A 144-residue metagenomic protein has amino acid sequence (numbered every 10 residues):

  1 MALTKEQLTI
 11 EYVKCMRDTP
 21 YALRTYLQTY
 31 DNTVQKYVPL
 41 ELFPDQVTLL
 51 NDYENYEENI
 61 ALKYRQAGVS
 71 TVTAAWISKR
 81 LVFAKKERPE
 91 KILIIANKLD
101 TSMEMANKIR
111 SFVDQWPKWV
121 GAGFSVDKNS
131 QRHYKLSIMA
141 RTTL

Functional and structural regions predicted by a protein language model:
A2-L144: Phosphate/NTP-binding elements of NTP-utilizing enzymes
